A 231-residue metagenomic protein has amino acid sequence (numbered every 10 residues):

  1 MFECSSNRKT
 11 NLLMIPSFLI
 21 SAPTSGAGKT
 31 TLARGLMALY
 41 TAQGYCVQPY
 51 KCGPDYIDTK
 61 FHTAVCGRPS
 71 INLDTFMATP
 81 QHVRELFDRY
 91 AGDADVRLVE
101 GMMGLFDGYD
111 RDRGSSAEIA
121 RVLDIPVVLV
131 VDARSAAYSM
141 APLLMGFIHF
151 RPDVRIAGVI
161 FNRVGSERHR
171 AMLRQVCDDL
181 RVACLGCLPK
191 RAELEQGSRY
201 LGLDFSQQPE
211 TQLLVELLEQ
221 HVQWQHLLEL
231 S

Functional and structural regions predicted by a protein language model:
L13-A27, T31-L123, V131-G158, E167-A171: ATP-dependent carboxylate-amine ligase catalytic core
V127-V130, L185-C187: Short hydrophobic alpha-helical runs that function as membrane-insertion/retention elements
Y138-S231: Internal gly/pro-rich beta-alpha loop/helix module that stabilizes soluble enzyme cofactors or their anionic handles
